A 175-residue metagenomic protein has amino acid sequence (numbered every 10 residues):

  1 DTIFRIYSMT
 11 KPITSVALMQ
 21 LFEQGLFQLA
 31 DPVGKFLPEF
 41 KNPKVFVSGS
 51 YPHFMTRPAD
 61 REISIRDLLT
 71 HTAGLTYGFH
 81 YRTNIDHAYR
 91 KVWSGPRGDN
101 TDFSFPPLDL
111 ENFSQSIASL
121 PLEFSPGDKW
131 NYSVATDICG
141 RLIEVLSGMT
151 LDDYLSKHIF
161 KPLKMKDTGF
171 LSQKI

Functional and structural regions predicted by a protein language model:
D1, K174-I175: Short, intrinsically disordered, charge-balanced linker/junction segments flanking boundaries in proteins
D1-N131: Active-site-proximal loop and beta-strand segments within enzyme catalytic domains
M19-Q24, D137-V145: Short glycine/serine- and small hydrophobic-enriched flexible loop segments
V134: P-loop NTPase catalytic cores that bind/hydrolyze ATP
L163: Hydrophobic "lid/gating" helix adjacent to the active-site nucleophile that controls access to an acyl-thioester pocket
